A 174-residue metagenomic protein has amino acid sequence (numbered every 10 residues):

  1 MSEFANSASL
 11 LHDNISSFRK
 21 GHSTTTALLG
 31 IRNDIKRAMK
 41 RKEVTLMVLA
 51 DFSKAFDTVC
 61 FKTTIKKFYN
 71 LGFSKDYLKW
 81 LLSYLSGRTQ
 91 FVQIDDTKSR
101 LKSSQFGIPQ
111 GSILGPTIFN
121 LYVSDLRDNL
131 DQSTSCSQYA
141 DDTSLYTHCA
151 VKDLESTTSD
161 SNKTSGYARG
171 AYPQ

Functional and structural regions predicted by a protein language model:
M1-I15, P116-H148: Active-site palm subdomain of RNA-directed nucleic acid polymerases
M1-P109, T147: Conserved pre-catalytic core of RNA-dependent polymerases
G21-T24, P116, L154-T158: Flexible, glycine- and charge-enriched loops at secondary-structure boundaries
G30, T63, D76, W80 (+3 more regions): Acidic, Ser/Thr-rich intrinsically disordered and amphipathic helical segments
D34-R37, D125-N129, G170: A generic secondary-structure signal
G72-K79, Q138, K152-Q174: Polymerase palm active-site segment centered on the conserved acidic dipeptide of motif C
K102-S104, D141-D142, N162: A conserved non-catalytic segment of reverse transcriptases and RNA-directed RNA polymerases corresponding to the late
G111, G115: Short, conserved phosphate/pyrophosphate- and ester-handling motifs at nucleotide-, phospho-/glycolipid
